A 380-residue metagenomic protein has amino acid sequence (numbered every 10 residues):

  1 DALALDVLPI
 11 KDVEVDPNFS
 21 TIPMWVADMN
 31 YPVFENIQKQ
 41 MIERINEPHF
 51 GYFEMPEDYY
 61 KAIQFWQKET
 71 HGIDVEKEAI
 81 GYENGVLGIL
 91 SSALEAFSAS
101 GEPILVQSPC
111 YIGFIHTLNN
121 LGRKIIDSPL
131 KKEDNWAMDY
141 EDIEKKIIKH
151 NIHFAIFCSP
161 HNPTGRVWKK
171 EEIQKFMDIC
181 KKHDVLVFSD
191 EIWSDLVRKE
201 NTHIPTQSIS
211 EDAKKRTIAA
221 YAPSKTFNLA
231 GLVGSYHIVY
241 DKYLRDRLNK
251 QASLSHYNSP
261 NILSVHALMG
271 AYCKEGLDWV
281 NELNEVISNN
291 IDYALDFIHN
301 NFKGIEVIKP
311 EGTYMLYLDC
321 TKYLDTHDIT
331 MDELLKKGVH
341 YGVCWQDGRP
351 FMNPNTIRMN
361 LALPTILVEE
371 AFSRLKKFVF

Functional and structural regions predicted by a protein language model:
D1-G85, S92: N-terminal small-domain helix-loop-helix segment of the aminotransferase-like
K39-Q40, S210-E211, K215-S288, L295-D296 (+1 more regions): Conserved core segment of the aminotransferase class I/II
F50-D178, D195-S208, D212: Conserved core of the PLP fold type I
E144-I147, M177, K181, V339 (+1 more regions): A structural alpha-helix within SAM-dependent methyltransferase catalytic domains
A213, H327-I329, E333-F380: PLP-dependent enzyme catalytic core of the Aspartate aminotransferase-like
V265, M269, E285-L295, V307-T321 (+1 more regions): Conserved glycine-rich beta-strand-loop-beta hairpin in the small C-terminal domain of fold type I
